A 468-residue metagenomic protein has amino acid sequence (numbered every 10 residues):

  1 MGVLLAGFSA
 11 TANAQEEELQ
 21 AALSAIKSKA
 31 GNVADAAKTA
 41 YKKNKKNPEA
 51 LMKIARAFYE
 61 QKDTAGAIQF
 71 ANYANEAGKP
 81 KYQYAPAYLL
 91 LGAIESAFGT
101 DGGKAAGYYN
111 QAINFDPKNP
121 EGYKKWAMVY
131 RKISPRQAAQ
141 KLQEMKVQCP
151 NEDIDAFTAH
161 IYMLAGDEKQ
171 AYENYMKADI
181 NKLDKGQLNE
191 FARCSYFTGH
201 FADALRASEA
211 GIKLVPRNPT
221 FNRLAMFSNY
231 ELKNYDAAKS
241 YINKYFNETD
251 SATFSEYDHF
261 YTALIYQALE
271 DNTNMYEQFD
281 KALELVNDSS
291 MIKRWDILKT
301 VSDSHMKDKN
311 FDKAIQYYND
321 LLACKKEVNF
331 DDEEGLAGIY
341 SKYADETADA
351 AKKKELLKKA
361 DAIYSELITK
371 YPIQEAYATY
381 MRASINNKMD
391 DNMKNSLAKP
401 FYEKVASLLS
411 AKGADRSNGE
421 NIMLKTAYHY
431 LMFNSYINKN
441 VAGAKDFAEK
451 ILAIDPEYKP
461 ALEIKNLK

Functional and structural regions predicted by a protein language model:
L4-Y436, E463-K468: Alpha-solenoid helical repeat scaffolds
A442: A conserved mid-protein helix/loop that constitutes part of the nucleotide-sugar donor-binding site
I451-A453, Y458-K468: Eukaryotic acidic, Ser/Thr-rich intrinsically disordered low-complexity regions
